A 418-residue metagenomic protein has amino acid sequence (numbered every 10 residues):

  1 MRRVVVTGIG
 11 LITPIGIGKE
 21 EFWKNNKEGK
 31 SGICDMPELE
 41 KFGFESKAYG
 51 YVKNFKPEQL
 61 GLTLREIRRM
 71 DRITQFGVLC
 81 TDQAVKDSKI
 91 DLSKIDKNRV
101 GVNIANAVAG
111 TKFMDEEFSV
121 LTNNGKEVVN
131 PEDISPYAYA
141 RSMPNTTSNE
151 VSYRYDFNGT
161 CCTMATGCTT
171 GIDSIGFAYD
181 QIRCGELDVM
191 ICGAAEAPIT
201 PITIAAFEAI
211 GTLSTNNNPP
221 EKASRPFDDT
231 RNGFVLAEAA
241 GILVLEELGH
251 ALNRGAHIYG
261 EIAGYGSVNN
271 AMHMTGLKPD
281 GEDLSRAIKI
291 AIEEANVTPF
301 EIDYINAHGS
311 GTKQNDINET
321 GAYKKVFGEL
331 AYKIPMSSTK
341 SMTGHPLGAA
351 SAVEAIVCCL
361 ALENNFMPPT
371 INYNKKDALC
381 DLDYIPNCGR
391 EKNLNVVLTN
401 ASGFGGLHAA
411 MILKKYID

Functional and structural regions predicted by a protein language model:
R3-T7, K30-D35, N218-A295, Y304 (+1 more regions): Condensing-enzyme catalytic core mediating Claisen C-C bond formation in acyl metabolism
V5, I95-I104, C162-T166, L187-A195 (+5 more regions): Beta-strand segments within the central parallel beta-sheet cores of soluble alpha/beta enzyme folds
V6, E21-W23, K27-A165, A195-I204 (+1 more regions): Conserved beta-ketoacyl condensing-enzyme motif
E20-K24, T111-V128, Q181-C184, I204-N217 (+4 more regions): A glycine- and small-aliphatic-rich helix-loop capping segment at beta-alpha/alpha-beta transitions that lines
G77-I90, P144-S148, S152-Y155, C161-E196 (+3 more regions): Active-site-proximal alpha-helical scaffold in enzymes
G125-S135, G176, D180, E196-N253 (+2 more regions): Glycine-/small-residue-rich "gating" segment that lines the acyl/pantetheine channel and substrate pocket
I134-Y139, G159-T166, D228-N232, I334-H345 (+1 more regions): Short pre-catalytic strand/loop immediately N-terminal to key active-site residues, enriched for Gly-Thr
E186-N232, Y265-P279, G309-D316, K333-D383: Acyl-CoA/ACP chain-elongation machinery
